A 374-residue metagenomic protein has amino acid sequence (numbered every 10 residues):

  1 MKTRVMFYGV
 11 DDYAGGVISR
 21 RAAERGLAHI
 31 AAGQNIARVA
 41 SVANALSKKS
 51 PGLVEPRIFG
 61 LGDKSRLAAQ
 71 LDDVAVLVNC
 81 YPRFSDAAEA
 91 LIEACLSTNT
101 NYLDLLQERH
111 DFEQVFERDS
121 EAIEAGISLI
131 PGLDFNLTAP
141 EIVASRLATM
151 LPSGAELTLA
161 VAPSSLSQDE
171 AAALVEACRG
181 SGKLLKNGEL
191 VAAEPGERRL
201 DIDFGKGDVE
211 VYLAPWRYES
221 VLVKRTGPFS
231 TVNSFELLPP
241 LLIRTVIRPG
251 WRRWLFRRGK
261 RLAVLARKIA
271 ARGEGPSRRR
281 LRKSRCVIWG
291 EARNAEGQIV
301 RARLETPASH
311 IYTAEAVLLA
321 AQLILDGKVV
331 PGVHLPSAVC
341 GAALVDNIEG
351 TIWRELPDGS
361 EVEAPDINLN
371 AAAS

Functional and structural regions predicted by a protein language model:
V5-R25: N-terminal Rossmann NAD(P)H-binding glycine-rich loop of SDR-like oxidoreductase domains
Y8-G15, T149-N294, Q298-R301, I311: Active-site-lining helix/loop region of Rossmann-like oxidoreductase modules
L27-R38: Conserved glycine-rich Rossmann-like NAD(P)H-binding loop of the short-chain dehydrogenase/reductase
I58-V74, C80-R83: Conserved Rossmann-fold cofactor-binding substructure of NAD(P)-dependent oxidoreductases
V76-A94: Beta-loop-alpha module in the N-terminal Rossmann-like domain of NAD(P)-dependent dehydrogenases, especially those
A94-F112: ADP-ribose/adenylate-binding Rossmann-like module
L106-I127: Rossmann-fold NAD(P)-binding glycine/threonine-rich loop
R253-S374: C-terminal active-site/capping subdomain that shapes the small-molecule cofactor and substrate pocket of enzyme
